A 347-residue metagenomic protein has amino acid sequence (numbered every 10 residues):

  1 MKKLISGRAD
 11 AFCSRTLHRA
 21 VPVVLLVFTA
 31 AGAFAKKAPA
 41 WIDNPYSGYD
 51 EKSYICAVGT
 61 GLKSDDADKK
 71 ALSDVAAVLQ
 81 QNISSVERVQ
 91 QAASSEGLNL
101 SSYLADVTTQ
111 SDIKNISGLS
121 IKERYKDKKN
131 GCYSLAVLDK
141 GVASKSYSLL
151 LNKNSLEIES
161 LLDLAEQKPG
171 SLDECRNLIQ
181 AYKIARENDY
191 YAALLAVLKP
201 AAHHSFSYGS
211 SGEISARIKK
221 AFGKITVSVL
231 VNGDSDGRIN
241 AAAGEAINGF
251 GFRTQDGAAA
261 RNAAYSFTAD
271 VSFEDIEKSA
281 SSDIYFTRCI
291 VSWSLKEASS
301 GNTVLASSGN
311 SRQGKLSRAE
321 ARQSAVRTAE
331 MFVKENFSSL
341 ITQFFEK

Functional and structural regions predicted by a protein language model:
M1-K3, F34-A35: Generic N-terminal leader/processing signal
K3-L4, A9, A298, K347: Intrinsic disorder/low-complexity segments enriched in polar/small residues
K3-L4, S14, V27, F252: A detector of low-complexity, intrinsically disordered, Ser/Thr/Gly/Pro/Ala-rich segments
L4-V21: Bacterial N-terminal signal peptides that target proteins for export
I5, H18, L26-V27, N99-S101 (+1 more regions): Compositionally biased amphipathic helical and low-complexity segments enriched in hydrophobic
L26-F34: Hydrophobic h-region of N-terminal signal peptides that target proteins for export in Gram-negative bacteria
F34-K347: Domain-level marker for long, solvent-exposed, non-transmembrane regions
